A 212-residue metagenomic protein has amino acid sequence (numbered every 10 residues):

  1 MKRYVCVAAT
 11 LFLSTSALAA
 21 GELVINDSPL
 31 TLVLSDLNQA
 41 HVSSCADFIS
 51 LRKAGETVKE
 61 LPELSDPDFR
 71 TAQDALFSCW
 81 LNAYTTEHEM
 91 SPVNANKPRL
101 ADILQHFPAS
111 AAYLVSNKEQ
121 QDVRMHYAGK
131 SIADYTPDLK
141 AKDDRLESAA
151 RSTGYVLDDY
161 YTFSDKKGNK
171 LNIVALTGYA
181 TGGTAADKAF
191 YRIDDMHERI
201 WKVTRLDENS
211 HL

Functional and structural regions predicted by a protein language model:
K2-T10: Sec-dependent signal peptide recognition, specifically the positively charged N-region followed immediately by
S14-A17: N-terminal signal peptide c-region/cleavage motif recognized by signal peptidases
A20-L212: Exposed acidic/polar residues on beta-strands and adjacent loops within beta-sheet cores, strongest in beta-propeller
